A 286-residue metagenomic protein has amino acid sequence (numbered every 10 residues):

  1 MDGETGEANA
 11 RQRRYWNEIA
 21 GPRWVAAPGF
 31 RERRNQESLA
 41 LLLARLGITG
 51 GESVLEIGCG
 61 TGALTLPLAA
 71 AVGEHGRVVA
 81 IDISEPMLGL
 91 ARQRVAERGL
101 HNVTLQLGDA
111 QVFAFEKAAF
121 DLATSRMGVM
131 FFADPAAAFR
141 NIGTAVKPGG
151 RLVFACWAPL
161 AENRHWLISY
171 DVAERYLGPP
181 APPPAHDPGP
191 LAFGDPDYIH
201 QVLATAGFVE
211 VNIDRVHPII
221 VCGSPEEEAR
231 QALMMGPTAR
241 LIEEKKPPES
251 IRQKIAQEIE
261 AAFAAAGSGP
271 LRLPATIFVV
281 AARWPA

Functional and structural regions predicted by a protein language model:
D2-G6, R11-Y15, A20-R23, R31-N35 (+2 more regions): Conserved Class I S-adenosyl-L-methionine
E32-E52, P67: Conserved alpha-helix/loop element of class I SAM-dependent methyltransferases that forms part of the SAM/SAH-binding
S53-F113, A137: Class I SAM-dependent methyltransferase SAM/SAH-binding core
V72, V95, A173, L203 (+1 more regions): Conserved hydrophobic residues forming the short capping helix/wall of the S-adenosyl-L-methionine
Q111-L122: A short acidic, Gly/Pro-enriched loop at the edge of an enzyme's catalytic core that lines a small-molecule cofactor
D121-P135, A158: A short SAM/SAH-binding and catalytic strip from SAM-dependent methyltransferases
A136-R151: A short glycine-rich, Lys/Arg-flanked "PGG" loop and its adjoining helix->strand segment in the class I
R151-P179: Conserved class I S-adenosyl-L-methionine
